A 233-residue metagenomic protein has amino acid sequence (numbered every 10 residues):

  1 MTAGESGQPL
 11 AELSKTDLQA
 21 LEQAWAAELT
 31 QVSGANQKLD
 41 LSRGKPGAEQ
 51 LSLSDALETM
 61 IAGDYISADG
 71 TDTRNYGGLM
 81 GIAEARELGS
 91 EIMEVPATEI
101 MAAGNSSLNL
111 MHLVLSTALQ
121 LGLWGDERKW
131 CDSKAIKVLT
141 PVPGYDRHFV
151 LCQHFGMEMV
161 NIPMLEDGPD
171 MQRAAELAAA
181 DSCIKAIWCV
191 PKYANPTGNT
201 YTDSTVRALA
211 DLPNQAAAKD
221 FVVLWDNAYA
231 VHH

Functional and structural regions predicted by a protein language model:
T2-M80, E84-E91: N-terminal "arm"/small-domain region of PLP-dependent enzymes with the aminotransferase-like
I66, T71-D220, L224, A230-H233: Conserved core of the PLP fold type I
